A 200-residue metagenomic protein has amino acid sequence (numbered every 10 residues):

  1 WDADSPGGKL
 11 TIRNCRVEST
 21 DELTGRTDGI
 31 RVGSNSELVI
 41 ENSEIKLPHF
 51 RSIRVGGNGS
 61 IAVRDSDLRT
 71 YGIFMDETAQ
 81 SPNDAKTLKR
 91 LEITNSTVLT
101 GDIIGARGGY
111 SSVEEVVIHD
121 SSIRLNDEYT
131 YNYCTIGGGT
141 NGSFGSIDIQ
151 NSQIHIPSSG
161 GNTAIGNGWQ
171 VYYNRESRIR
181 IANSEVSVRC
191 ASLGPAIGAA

Functional and structural regions predicted by a protein language model:
W1-D21, G29-H49, R54-A200: Surface-exposed loop/turn motifs in large extracellular/passenger domains
R26: Beta-rich catalytic cores
